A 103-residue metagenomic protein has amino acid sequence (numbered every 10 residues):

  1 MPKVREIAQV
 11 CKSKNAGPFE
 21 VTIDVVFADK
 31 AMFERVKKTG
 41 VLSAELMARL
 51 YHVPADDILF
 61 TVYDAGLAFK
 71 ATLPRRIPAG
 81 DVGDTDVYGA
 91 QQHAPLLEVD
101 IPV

Functional and structural regions predicted by a protein language model:
M1-V103: Long, contiguous binding/interaction regions
